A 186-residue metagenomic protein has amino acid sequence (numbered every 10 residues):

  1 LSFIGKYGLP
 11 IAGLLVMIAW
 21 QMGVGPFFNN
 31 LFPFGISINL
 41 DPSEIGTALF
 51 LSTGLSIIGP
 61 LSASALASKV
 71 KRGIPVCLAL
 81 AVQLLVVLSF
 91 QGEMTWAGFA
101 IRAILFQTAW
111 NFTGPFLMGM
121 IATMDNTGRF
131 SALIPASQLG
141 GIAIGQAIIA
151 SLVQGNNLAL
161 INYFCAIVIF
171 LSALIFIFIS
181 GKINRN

Functional and structural regions predicted by a protein language model:
G8-F50, I57: Extracytoplasmic gate region of multi-pass secondary transporters
P33, G114-M124, G128: Intracellular helix-loop hinge segments at the cytoplasmic ends of transmembrane helices in 12-TM rocker-switch-type
G46-S56, F106-Q107, I134-Q138: Transmembrane alpha-helical segments of major facilitator superfamily
T53-L61, I142-A143: Residue-level signature of mid-helix packing/kink "hotspots" within the transmembrane helices of 12-pass Major
G59-R72, V153-Q154: Helix-to-loop junctions at the C-terminal end of transmembrane segments in multipass secondary transporters
K71-L117: C-terminal transmembrane helical hairpin of 12-TM major facilitator-type secondary transporters
M124-L158, C165: A late C-terminal transmembrane helix in Major Facilitator Superfamily
Y163-N186: Multi-pass alpha-helical transporter architecture, strongest for 12-TM Major Facilitator/SLC carriers used
